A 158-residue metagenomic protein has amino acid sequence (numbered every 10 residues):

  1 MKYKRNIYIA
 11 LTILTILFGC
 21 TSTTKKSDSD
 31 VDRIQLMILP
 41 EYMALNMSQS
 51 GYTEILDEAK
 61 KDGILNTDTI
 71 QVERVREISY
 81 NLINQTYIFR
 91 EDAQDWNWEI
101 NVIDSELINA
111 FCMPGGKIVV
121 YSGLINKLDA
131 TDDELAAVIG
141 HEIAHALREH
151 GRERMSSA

Functional and structural regions predicted by a protein language model:
K2-Y8, G19-A158: A Zn2+-metalloprotease active-site environment signal
I13-T15: Hydrophobic membrane-insertion alpha-helices, especially the h-region of bacterial N-terminal signal peptides
